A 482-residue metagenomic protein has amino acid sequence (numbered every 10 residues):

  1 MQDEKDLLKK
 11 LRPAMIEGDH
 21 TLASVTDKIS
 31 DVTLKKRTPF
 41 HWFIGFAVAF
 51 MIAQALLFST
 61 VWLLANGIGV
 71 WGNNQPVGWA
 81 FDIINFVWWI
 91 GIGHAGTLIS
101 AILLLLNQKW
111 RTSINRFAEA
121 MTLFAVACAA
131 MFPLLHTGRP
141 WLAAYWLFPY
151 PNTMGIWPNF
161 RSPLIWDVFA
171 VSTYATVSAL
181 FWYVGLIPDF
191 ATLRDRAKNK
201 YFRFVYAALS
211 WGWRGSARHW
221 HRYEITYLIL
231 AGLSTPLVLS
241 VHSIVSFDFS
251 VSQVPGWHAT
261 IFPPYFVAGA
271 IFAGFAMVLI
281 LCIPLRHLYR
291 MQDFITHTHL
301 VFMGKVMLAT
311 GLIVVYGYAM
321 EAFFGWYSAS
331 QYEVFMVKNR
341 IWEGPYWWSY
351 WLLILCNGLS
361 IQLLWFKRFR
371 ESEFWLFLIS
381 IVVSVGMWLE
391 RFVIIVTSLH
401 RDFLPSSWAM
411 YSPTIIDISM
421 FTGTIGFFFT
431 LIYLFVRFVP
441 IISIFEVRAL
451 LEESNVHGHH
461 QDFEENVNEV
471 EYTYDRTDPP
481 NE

Functional and structural regions predicted by a protein language model:
M1-W42, A144-F160, D189-I225, H297-T298 (+2 more regions): Extramembrane terminal tails and long inter-domain/linker segments of multi-pass membrane proteins
Q2-H20, V61-D82, F86-A217, E224-S234 (+1 more regions): Transmembrane-helix bundle segments that line or gate the permeation/cavity pathway in multi-pass membrane proteins
D31-K35, P39-T60, P151, G155-L353 (+4 more regions): Long, contiguous internal "core" modules enriched in hydrophobic/ aromatic residues
A47-A55, T122-H136, A309-Y318, L378-E390: Hydrophobic alpha-helical membrane-insertion segments
A80, I114, P255-F266, S407-P413: Non-cytosolic membrane-interface motifs at loop->transmembrane helix junctions
A95-N107, Y174-A191, M277-H287, G358-F374 (+1 more regions): Transmembrane alpha-helical segments in integral membrane proteins
I114-T122, F294-L312, E373-I381: Interfacial segments of alpha-helical transmembrane regions
W342-I394: Extended, compositionally biased non-globular segments
